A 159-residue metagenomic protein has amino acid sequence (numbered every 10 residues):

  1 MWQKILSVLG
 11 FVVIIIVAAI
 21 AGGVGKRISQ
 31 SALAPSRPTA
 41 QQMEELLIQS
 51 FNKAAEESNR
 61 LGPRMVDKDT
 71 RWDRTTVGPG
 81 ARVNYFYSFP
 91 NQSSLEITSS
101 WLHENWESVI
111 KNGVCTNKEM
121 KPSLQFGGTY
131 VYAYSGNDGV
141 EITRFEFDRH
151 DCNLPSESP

Functional and structural regions predicted by a protein language model:
M1-I5: Positively charged n-region of N-terminal signal peptides that target proteins for export
S7-G25: Hydrophobic membrane-insertion alpha-helices, especially the h-region of bacterial N-terminal signal peptides
K26-G80: N-proximal, solvent-exposed amphipathic alpha-helical segments enriched in charged/polar residues
K68, W72-L124: Mature extracytoplasmic domains of secretory-pathway proteins
Y87-N91, G136-D138, E146-R149: A mature extracytoplasmic/lumenal domain signature
N112-T143: A short amphipathic beta-strand at an alpha->beta junction
R144-P159: Short, low-complexity, Pro/Ser/Thr/Gly-rich segments in the mature regions of secreted, periplasmic
